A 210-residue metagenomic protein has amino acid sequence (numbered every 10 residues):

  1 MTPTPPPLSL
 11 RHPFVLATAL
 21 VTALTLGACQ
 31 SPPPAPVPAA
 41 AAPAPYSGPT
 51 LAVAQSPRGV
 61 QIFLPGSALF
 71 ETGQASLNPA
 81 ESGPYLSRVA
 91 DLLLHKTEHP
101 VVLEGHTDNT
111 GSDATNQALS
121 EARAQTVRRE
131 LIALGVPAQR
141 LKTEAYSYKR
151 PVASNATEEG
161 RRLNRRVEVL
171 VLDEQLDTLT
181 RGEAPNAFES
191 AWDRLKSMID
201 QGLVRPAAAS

Functional and structural regions predicted by a protein language model:
T2-A17: Bacterial N-terminal signal peptides that target proteins for export
T25-A28: C-terminal motif of bacterial Sec signal peptides marking the signal peptidase cleavage site
Q30-P33: Bacterial signal peptide processing site
T50, A54-Q55, F70-E104: Periplasmic peptidoglycan-binding/anchoring modules of Gram-negative envelope and division proteins
Q61-G73: Acidic/histidine-rich, surface-exposed loop or edge segments in extracytoplasmic proteins
G73-Q74, T178-A187: Short, charged, solvent-exposed linker or helix-capping segments at domain edges/interfaces that act as flexible hinges
S82-Y85, V89, T115, R123 (+3 more regions): Stable alpha-helical elements in mature extracytoplasmic
H106-G182, S197-A209: Periplasmic OmpA-like peptidoglycan-binding domain that tethers envelope proteins to the cell wall
